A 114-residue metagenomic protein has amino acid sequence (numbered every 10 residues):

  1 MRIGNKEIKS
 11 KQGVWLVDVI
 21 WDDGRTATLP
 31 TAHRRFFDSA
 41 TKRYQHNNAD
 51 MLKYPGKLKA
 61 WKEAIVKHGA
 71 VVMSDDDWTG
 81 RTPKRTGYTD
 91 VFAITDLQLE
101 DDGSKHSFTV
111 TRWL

Functional and structural regions predicted by a protein language model:
M1-L114: Short helix-coil boundary/hinge micro-motifs
